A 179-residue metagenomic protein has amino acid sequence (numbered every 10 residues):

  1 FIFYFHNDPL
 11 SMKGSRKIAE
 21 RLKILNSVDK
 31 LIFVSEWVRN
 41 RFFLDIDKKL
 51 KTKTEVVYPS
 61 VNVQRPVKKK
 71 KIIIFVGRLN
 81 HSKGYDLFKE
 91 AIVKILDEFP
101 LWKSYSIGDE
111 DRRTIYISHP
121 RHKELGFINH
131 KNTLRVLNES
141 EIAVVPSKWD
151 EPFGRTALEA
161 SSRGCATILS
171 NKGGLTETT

Functional and structural regions predicted by a protein language model:
F1-S11, L31-I32: Active-site proximal beta-strand in glycosyltransferases
D8-P9, W37-V38, V56-R65, D111: Short beta-strand->alpha-helix junction loop in the catalytic core of nucleotide-activated group-transfer enzymes
G14-T52: A short, active-site helix/loop in glycosyltransferases that binds the activated sugar's phosphate group
I32, V61, R65-K83, K89-V93: Conserved donor-binding/catalytic core segment of Leloir-type glycosyltransferases
V76, K89, W102-Y116: Glycosyltransferase donor-sugar binding loop
R113-K131: Nucleotide-activated donor-binding/catalytic signature segment of Leloir-type glycosyltransferases, i.e., the conserved
N138-P152, C165: Acidic donor-binding loop of glycosyltransferase active sites
K172-T179: Short acidic/histidine- and often glycine-rich active-site loop of Leloir-type glycosyltransferases that engages
